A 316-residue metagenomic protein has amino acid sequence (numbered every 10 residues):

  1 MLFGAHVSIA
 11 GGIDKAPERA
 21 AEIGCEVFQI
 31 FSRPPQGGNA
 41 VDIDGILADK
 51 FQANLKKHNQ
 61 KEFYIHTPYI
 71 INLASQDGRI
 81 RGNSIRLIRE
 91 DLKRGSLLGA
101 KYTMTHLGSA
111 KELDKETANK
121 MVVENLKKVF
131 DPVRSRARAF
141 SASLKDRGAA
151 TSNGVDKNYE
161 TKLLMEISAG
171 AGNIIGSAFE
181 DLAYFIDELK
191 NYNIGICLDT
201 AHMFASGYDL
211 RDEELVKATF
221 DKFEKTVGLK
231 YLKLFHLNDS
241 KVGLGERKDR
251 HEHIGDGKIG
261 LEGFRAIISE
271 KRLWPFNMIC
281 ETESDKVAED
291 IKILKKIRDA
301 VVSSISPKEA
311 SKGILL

Functional and structural regions predicted by a protein language model:
M1-T67, I71, S75-K93: N-terminal pre-domain/capping segments
F3-V7, F28-I30, F63-T67, T103-T105 (+4 more regions): Hydrophobic faces of well-ordered beta-strands that scaffold small-molecule active sites in alpha/beta enzyme cores
H6-A10, R33-P35, P68-I70, G108-A110 (+4 more regions): Active-site beta-loop-alpha junctions enriched in small/polar residues
R19-I23, D44-Y64, D91-L97, F130-V133 (+4 more regions): Acidic (Asp/Glu)-rich catalytic clusters
K57, L73-A137, V155-G195: Active-site acidic/histidine proton-transfer and metal-coordination neighborhood in alpha/beta enzyme cores
R79-D91, K115-K128, A178-E188, E214-D221 (+2 more regions): Short, electropositive alpha-helical surface patch
K128-R134, N158-E252: Acidic/histidine-rich catalytic cores of soluble enzymes
R134-N158, V302-L315: Intrinsic disorder/low-complexity segments
